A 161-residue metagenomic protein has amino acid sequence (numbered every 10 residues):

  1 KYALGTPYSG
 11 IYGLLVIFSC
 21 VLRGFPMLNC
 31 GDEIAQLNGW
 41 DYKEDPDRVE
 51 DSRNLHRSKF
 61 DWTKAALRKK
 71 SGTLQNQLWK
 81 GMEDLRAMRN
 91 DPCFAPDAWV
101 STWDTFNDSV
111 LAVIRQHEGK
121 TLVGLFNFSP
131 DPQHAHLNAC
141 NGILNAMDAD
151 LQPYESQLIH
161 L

Functional and structural regions predicted by a protein language model:
K1-L122, F128-P132: Loop/helix patches that line or flank the sugar-binding groove of alpha-linked glycan CAZymes
D131-A149: Beta-strand-rich binding/interaction modules
M147-L161: C-terminal beta-strand-rich structural cap/linker in extracellular carbohydrate-active enzymes
